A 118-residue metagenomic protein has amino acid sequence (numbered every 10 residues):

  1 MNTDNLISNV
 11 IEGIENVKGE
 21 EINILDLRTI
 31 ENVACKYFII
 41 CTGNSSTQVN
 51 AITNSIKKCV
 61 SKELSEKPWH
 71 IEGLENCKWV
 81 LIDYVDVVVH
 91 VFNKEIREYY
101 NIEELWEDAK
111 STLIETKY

Functional and structural regions predicted by a protein language model:
M1-A34, G43-V80, K94-E95, L105-Y118: Polybasic/polar functional segments that serve as interface/processing modules
K36, D86: Conserved acidic residues
I82-Y84: Active-site beta-strand termini and strand-to-loop segments that position acidic
E98-N101: Switch/connector loops and helix/strand junctions flanking conserved nucleotide-binding motifs in nucleotide-processing
